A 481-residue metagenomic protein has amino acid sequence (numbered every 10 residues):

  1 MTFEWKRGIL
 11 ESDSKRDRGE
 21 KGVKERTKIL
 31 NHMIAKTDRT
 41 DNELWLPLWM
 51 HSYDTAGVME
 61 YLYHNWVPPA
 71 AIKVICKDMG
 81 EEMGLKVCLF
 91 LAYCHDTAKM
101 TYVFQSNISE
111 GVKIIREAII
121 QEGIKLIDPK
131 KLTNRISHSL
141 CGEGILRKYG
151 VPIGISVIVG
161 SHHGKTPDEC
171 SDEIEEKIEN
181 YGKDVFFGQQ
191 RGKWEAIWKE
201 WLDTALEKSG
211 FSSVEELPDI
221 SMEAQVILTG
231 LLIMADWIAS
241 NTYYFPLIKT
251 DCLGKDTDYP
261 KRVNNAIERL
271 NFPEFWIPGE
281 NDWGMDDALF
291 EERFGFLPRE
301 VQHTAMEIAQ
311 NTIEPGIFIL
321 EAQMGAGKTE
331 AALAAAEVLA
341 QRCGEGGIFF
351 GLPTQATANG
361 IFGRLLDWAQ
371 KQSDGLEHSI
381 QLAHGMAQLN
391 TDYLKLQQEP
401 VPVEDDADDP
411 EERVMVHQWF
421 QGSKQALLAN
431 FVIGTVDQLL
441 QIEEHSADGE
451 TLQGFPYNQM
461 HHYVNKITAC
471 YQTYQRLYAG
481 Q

Functional and structural regions predicted by a protein language model:
E4-E11, R16-D282: Accessory nucleic-acid engagement/destabilization modules that flank
M285-E321: Conserved pre-motif I regulatory segment
I313-I319, E345-G347, L428-A429, I467: Pre-Walker A (Motif I) flank of P-loop NTPase domains
E314-A336, Y474: Walker A/P-loop
T329-G344, R364: Walker A/P-loop NTP-binding motif
G347-W368, H384-Q388: Conserved Walker A/P-loop ATP-binding site and its immediately adjacent core in helicase/helicase-like ATPase domains
L365-V432, V436-E443: A substrate-engagement module of RecA-like helicase motors
D437-Q441, E450-G480: SF2 helicase catalytic motif II
